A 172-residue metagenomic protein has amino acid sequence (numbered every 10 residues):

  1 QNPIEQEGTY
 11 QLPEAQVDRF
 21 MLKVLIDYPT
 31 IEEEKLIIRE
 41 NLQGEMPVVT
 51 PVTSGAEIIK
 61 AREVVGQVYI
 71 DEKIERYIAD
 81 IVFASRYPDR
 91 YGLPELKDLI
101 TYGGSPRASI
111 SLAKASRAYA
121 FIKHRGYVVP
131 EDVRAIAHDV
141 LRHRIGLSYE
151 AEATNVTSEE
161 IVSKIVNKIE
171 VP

Functional and structural regions predicted by a protein language model:
Q1-V68, R117-Y119: Canonical AAA+ ATPase core
E5-G8, P13, L25, R39-L42 (+8 more regions): Signal for well-folded cores of large energy- and translation-related assemblies
L12, E33, T53, Y69 (+4 more regions): Alpha-helix N-cap and coil->helix boundary residues
L12-E14, T50, I70, T101 (+1 more regions): Replace "in large, NTP-powered and nucleic-acid-processing enzymes" with "in large, NTP-powered factors and other
V48-S109: Conserved AAA+ ATPase small/helical "lid" subdomain
P88-P172: C-terminal engagement/docking regions of AAA+ P-loop ATPases
